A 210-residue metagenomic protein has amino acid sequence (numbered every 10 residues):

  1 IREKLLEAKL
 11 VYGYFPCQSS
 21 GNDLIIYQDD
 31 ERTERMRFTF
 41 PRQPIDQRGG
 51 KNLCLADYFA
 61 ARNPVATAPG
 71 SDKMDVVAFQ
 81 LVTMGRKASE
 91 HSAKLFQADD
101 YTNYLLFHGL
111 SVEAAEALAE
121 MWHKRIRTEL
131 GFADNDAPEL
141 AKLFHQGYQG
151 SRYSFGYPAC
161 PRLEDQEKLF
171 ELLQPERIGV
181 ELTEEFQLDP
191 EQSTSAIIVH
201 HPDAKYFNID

Functional and structural regions predicted by a protein language model:
I1-P64, D72-L105, L130-F132, P138-L140 (+3 more regions): Active-site loops and adjacent core secondary-structure elements that bind or stabilize anionic groups
Y101-S111, A115: Compact, glycine/acidic-enriched structural inserts
V112-A117, W122-D210: C-terminal amphipathic alpha-helical interaction region
